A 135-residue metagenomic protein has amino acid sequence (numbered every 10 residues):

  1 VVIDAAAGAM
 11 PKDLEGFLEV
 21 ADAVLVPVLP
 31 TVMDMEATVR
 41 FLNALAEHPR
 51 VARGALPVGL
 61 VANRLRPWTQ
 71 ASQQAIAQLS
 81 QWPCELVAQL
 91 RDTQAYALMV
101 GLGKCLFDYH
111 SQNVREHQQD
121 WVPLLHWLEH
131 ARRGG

Functional and structural regions predicted by a protein language model:
V1-A5: Cytosolic-facing regulatory segments adjacent to core modules
A6-A88, D92: Conserved catalytic-core segment of NTP-binding enzymes
P57-G135: C-terminal lobe/tail of nucleotide-utilizing enzymes
